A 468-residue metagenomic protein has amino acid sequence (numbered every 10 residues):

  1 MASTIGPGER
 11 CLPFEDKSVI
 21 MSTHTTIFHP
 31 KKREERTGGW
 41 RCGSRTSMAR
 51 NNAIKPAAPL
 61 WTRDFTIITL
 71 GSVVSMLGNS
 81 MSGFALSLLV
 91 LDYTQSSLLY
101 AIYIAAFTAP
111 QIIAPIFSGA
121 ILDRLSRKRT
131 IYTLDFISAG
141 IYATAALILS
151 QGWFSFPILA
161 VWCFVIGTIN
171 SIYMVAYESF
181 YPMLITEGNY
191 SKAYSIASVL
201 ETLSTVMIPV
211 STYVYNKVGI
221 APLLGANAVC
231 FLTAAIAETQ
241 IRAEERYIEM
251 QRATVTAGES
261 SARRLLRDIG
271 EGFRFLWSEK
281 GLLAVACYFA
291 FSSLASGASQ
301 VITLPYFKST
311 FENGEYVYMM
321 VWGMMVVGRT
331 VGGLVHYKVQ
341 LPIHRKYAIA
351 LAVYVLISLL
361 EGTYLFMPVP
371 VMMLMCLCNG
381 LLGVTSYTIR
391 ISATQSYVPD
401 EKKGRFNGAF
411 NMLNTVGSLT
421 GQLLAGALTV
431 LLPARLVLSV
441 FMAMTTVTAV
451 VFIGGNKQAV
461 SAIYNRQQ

Functional and structural regions predicted by a protein language model:
T26-A58, V255-S260, N456-Q468: Intrinsic disorder in cytosolic terminal tails and internal cytosolic loops of multi-pass membrane transporters
A49-F65, E244-A286: Juxtamembrane intracellular "pre-TM" segments in multi-pass secondary transporters
T66-G83, I104-L122, S126-I141, I158-Y215 (+7 more regions): Substrate-agnostic recognition of the 12-TM MFS/MFS-like secondary transporter fold
V73, A85, V218-G225, D268-G333: A single, central transmembrane helix in multi-pass transporters
S87-D92, A146, S150, V206-A226 (+2 more regions): Transmembrane alpha-helix termini and helix-breaking/packing motifs in multi-pass membrane transporters
S96-I104, L159, N313-W322: Juxtamembrane helix-start elements in MFS-like secondary transporters
I113-I116, R124, K128-T130, L134 (+2 more regions): C-terminal transmembrane bundle of multi-pass solute transporters/carriers
S179, M183, L224-T256, I453-Q467: Helix-loop junctions on the cytosolic side of multi-pass membrane transporters, especially the intracellular loop
